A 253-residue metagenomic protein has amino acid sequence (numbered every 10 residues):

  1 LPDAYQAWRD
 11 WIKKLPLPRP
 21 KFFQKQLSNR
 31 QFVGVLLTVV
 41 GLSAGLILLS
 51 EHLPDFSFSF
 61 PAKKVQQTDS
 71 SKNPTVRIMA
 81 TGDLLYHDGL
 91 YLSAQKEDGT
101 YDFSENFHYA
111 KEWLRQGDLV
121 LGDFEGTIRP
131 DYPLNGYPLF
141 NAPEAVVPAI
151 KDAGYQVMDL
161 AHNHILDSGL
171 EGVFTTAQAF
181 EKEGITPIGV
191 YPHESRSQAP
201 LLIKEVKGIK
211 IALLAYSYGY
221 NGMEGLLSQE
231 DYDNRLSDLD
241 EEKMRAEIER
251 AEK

Functional and structural regions predicted by a protein language model:
P2-F23, S28-K253: Acidic, metal/ion-coordinating pockets
